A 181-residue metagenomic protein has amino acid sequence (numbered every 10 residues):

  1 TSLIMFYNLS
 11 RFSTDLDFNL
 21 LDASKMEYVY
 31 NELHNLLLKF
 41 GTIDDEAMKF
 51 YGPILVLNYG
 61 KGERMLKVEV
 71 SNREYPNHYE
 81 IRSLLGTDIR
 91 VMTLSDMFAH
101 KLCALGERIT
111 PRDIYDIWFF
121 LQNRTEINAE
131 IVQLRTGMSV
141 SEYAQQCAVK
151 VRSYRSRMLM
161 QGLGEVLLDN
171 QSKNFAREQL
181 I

Functional and structural regions predicted by a protein language model:
T1: Glycine-rich beta-strand-to-loop/alpha-helix junction loops that act as flexible
F6-L9, L21-I181: Structured mid-to-C-terminal alpha-helical surface segments
F18: Glycine/small-residue-rich loop that forms an oxyanion/phosphate-binding "nest" at active or ligand-binding sites
